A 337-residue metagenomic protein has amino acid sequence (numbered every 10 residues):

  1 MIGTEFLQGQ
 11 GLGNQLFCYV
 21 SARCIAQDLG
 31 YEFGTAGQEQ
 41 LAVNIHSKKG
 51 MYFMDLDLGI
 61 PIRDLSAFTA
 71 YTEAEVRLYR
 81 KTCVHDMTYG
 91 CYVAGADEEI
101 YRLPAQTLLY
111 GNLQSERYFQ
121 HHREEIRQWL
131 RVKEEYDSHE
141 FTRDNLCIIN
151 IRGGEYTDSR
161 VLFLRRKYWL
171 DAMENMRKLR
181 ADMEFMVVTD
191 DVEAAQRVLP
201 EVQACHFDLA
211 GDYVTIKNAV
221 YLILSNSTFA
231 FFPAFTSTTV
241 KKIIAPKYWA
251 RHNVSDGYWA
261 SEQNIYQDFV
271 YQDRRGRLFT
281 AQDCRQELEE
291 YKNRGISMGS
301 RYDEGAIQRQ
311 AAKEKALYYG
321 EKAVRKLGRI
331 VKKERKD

Functional and structural regions predicted by a protein language model:
M1-A42: N-terminal pre-catalytic "stem/leader" segment of glycosyltransferase-like enzymes
G3-E5, E32-Q38, I148-N150, M186-V188 (+2 more regions): A structural signal for short, well-ordered beta-strand segments and their strand-loop junctions that often border
F6-N14, R160-L164, Y221: Conserved aromatic-histidine-acidic binding/catalytic patches
Q8, G153-E155, T189-D191: Short, flexible loop/turn elements at secondary-structure junctions
L12, R166, L170, R177-Q263: Donor-binding and catalytic core of enzymes assembling or modifying cell-surface/extracellular glycoconjugates
N14, T35, L41-S47, R117-Y118 (+4 more regions): Short catalytic/ligand-binding loop motif for oxyanion handling, primarily in non-cytosolic enzymes, centered on
V43-R180, F279-D337: Secretory-pathway luminal glycosyltransferase catalytic domains
A230, F235-Y302: Catalytic binding pocket for nucleotide-activated donors in carbohydrate/polymer assembly enzymes
